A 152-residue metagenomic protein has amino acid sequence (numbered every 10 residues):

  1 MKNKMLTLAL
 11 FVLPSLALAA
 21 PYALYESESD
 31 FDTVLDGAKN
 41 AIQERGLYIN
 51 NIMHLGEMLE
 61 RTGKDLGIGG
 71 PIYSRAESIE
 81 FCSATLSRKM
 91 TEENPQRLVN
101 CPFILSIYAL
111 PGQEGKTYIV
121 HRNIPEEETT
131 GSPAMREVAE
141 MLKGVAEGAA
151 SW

Functional and structural regions predicted by a protein language model:
M1-K4: Positively charged n-region of N-terminal signal peptides that target proteins for export
L6-T7, A17: Cleavable N-terminal signal peptides
V12-L16: N-terminal signal peptide c-region/cleavage motif recognized by signal peptidases
A19-M53: Terminal, regulation- and interaction-focused segments at domain boundaries
S27-L35, I52, G69-I72, R97 (+3 more regions): Solvent-exposed, acidic/flexible segments
M58-L105: Mid-chain, structured segments of secreted extracytoplasmic proteins
C101-E128: Beta-strand/loop substructures that line and gate deep hydrophobic ligand-binding cavities in soluble
I119-W152: C-terminal partner/receptor-binding element of secreted or periplasmic proteins
